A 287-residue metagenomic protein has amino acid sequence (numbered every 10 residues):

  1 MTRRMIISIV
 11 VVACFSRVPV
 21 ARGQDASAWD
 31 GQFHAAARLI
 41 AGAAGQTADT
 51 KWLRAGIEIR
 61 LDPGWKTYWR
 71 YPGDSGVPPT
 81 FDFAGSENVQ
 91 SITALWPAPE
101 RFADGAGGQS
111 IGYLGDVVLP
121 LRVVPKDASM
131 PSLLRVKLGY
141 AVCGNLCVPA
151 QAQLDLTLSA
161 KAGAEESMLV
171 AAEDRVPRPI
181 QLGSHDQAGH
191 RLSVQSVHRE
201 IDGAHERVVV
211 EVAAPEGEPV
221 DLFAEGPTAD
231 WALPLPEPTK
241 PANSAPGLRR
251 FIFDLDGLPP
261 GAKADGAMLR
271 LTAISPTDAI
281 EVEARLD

Functional and structural regions predicted by a protein language model:
M1-R4: Positively charged n-region of N-terminal signal peptides that target proteins for export
I7-R17: Bacterial N-terminal signal peptides
R22-D287: Extracellular/lumen-exposed scaffold segments
